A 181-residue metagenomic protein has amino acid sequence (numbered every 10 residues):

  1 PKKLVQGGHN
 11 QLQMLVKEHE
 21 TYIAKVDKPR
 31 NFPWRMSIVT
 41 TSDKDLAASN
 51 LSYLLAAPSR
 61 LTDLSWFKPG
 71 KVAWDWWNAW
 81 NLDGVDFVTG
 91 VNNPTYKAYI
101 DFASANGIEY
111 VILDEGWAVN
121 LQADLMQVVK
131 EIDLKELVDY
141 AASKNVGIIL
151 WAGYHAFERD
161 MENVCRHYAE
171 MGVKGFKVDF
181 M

Functional and structural regions predicted by a protein language model:
P1-S59: N-terminal accessory beta-strand-rich subdomains and adjacent acidic, glycine-rich linkers that precede catalytic cores
E18-Y22, N31, D63, I148-Y154 (+1 more regions): Bulky hydrophobic/aromatic packing residues
K28, S65-F67, A105, Y140: A generic structural signal for short, solvent-exposed coil/turn residues that cap or connect secondary-structure
P33, G70-V72: A residue-level signal for beta-strand positions that form part of recognition/binding surfaces within mature
D43-S49, Y53, R60-L64, K68 (+2 more regions): Conserved mixed alpha/beta catalytic, RNA-binding, or beta-rich assembly cores of soluble enzyme, regulatory
V72-M181: Substrate-binding cleft of carbohydrate-active enzyme catalytic domains
